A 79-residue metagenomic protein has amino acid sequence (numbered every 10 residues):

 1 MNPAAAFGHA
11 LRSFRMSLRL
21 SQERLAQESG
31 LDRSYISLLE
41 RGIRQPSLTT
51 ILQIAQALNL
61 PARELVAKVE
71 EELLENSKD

Functional and structural regions predicted by a protein language model:
H9-E28: Short basic helix-loop element that most often maps to the first helix and adjoining turn of HTH DNA-binding modules
L11, L25-A26, I36-L39, L65: Conserved hydrophobic/aromatic packing and binding residues within compact polymer-binding modules
L11, Q22, R33, L48-I51: Helix-turn-helix DNA-binding elements, focusing on the entry/boundary residues of the two helices that contact DNA
G30, T49-E64: DNA major-groove recognition helix of helix-turn-helix/homeodomain DNA-binding modules
G30-R44: Recognition helix of helix-turn-helix/homeodomain-like DNA-binding domains that insert into the DNA major groove
Q56, E64-D79: Short, charged recognition helix plus adjacent turn of helix-turn-helix-like nucleic-acid-binding domains
